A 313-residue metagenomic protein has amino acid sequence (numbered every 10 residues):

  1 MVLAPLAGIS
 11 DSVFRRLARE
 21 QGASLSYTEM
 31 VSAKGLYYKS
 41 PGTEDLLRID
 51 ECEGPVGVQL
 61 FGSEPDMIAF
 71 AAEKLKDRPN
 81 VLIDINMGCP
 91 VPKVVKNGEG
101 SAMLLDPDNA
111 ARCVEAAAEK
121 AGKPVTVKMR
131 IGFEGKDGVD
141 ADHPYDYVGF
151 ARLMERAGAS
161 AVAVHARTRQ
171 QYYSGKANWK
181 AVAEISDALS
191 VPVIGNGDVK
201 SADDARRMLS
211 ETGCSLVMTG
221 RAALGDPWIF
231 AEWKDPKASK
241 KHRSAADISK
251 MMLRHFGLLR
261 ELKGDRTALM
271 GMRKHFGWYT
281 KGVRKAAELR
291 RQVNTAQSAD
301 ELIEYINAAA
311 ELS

Functional and structural regions predicted by a protein language model:
M1-S313: Flavin-dependent oxidoreductase catalytic cores
